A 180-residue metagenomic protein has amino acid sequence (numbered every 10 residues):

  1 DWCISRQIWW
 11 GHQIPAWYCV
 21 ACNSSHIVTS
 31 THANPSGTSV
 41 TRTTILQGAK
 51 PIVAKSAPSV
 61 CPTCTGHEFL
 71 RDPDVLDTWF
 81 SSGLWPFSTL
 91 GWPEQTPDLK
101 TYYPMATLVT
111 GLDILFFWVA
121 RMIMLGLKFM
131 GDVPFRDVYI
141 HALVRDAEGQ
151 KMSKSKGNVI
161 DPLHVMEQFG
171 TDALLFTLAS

Functional and structural regions predicted by a protein language model:
D1-S180: Structured secondary-structure scaffolds
